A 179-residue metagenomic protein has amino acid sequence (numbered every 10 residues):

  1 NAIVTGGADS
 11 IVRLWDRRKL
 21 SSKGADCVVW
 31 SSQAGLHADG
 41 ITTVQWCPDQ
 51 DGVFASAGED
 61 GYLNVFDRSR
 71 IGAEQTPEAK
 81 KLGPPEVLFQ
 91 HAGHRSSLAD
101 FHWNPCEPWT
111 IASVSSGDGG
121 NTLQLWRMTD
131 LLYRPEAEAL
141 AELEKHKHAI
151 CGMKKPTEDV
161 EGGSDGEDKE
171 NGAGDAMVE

Functional and structural regions predicted by a protein language model:
N1-A25: Beta-propeller domains
A2-T5, I11, T43, A55-S56 (+1 more regions): Conserved, ordered domain cores of eukaryotic regulatory proteins
C27-T42, Q50-V53, E59-E179: Terminal intrinsically disordered, low-complexity extensions flanking WD-repeat/beta-propeller proteins
